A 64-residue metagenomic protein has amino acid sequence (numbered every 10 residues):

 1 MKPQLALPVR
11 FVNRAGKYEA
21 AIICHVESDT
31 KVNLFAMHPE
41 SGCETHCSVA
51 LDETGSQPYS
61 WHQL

Functional and structural regions predicted by a protein language model:
M1-R14: Short coil-to-beta transition motif at edge beta-strands of beta-rich domains
P3-L5, D29-V32: Extracellular receptor-binding modules and their adjoining Ser/Thr/Gly/Asp/Asn-rich linkers
V9, I23, V32-L34: Hydrophobic beta-strand residues in large extracellular and virion-surface proteins
N13, E27, H38: Residues that form ligand- and interface-recognition hot spots within folded domains
A15-K17, G42: Short, solvent-exposed loop/turn segments that connect beta-strands within catalytic domains and beta-strand-rich
Y18-E27: Short beta-strand-centered aromatic/proline hotspots
N33-L64: Intrinsically disordered, low-complexity, charged/polar segments
